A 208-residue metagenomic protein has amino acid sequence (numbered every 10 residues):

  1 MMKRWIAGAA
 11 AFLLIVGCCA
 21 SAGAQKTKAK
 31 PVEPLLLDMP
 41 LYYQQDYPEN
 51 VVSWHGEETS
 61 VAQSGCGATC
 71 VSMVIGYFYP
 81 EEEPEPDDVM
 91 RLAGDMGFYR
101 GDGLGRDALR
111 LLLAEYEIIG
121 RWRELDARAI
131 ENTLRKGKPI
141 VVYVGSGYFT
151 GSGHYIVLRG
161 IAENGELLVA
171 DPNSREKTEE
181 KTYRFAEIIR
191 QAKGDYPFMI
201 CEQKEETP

Functional and structural regions predicted by a protein language model:
M2-G8, G17-F98, T207: Active-site-adjacent structural segments surrounding the nucleophilic cysteine of cysteine proteases and isopeptidases
F12-L13: Repetitive helical segments and hydrophobic/amphipathic motifs
P31-M39, Y43, I161-P208: Noncatalytic regulatory segments and standalone regulatory/sensor domains
A62, G67-V74, E85, V89 (+4 more regions): Stable alpha-helical elements in mature extracytoplasmic
C70, V74, F78-E82, M96-G97 (+4 more regions): Sec/Tat-exported extracytoplasmic proteins
M73, P80-E82, G97-Y99, A127-R128 (+4 more regions): Solvent-exposed loop/turn segments at secondary-structure junctions within structured extracellular/periplasmic domains
P86, M90-L125, R135: Mid-length scaffold segments of soluble, non-membrane domains
I119-L168, S174: Active-site-adjacent substructure of cysteine-protease-like catalytic cores
